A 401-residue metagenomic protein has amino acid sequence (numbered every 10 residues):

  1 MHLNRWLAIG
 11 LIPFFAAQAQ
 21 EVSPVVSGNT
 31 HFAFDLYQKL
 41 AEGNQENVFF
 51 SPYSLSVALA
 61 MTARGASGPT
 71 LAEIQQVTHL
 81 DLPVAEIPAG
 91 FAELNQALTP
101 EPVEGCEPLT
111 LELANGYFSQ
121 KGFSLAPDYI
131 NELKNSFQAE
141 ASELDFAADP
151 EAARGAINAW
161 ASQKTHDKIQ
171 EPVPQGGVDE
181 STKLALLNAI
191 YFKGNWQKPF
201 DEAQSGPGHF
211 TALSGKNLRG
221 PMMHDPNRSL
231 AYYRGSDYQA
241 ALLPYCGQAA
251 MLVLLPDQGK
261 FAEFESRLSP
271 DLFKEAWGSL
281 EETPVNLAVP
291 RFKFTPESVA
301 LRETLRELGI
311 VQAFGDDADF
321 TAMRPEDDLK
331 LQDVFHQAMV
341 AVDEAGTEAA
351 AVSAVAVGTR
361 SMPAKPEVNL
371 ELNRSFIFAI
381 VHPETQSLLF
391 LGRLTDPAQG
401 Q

Functional and structural regions predicted by a protein language model:
M1-G10, F14-A148, A159, L394 (+1 more regions): Detector for small/aliphatic-rich hydrophobic stretches
Q45-E46, S375-I377: Short loop/turn microsegments at loop-to-beta-strand junctions
F49, M251-L254, A379, L389-L391: Structural recognition of the beta-strand scaffold that forms the well-ordered cores of secreted hydrolase catalytic
A72-T78, F200-P207, A262-D271: Short Gly/aromatic-enriched secondary-structure transition segments
P83-Q258, G278-E367: Non-catalytic, conformational "gating/processing" segments within enzyme and secreted inhibitor domains
N369-R374: Short loop/turn motifs at secondary-structure junctions and domain boundaries
F376-Q401: C-terminal or internal capping secondary-structure element at the end of a domain, subdomain, or sheet
